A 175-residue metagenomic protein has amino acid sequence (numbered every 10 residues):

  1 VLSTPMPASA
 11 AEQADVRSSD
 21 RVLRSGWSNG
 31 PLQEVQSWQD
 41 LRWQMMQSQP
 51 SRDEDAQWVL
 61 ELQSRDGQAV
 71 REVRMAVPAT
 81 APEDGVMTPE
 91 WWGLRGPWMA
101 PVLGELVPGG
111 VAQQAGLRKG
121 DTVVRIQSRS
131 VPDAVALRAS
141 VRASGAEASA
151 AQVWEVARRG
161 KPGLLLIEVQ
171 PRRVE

Functional and structural regions predicted by a protein language model:
V1-E175: PDZ peptide-recognition modules
